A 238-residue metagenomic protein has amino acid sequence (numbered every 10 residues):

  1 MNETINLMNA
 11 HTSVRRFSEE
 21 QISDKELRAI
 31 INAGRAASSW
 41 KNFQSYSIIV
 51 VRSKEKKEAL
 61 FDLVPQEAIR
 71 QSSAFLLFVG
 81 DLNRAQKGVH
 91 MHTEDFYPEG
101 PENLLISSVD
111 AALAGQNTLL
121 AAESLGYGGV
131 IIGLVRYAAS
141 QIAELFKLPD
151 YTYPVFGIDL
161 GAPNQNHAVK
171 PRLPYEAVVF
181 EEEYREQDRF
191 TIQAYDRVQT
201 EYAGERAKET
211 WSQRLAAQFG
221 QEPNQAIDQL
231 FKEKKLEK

Functional and structural regions predicted by a protein language model:
M1-K238: Acidic, surface-exposed loops and disordered segments
